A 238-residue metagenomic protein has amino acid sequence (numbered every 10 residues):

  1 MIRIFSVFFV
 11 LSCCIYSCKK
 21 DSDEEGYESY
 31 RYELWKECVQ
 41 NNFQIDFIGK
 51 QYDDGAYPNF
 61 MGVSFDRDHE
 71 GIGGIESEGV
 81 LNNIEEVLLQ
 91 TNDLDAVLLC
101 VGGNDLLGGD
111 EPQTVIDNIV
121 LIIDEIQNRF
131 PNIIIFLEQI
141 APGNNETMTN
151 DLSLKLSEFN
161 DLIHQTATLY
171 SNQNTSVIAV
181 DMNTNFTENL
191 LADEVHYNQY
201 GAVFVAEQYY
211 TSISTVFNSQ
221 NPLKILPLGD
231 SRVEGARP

Functional and structural regions predicted by a protein language model:
I4-C13: Sec-dependent N-terminal signal peptides
C14-E25, V216: Bacterial Sec-dependent N-terminal signal peptides
D23-D117, K224-P227, R232-P238: Conserved SGNH/GDSL esterase-like catalytic core that processes O-acyl groups on lipids and polysaccharides
G26, Y30, E76, V80-I84 (+6 more regions): Stable alpha-helical elements in mature extracytoplasmic
E33, E37-N41, E86-Q90, I122-R129 (+5 more regions): Structured segments of extracytoplasmic/periplasmic soluble domains in secreted or envelope-associated proteins
V80, L190-G229, G235-P238: Histidine-centered active-site loop/cap adjacent to the catalytic His in serine esterases/O-acetyl transfer systems
L98-N104, I123-E158, D181-N183: Active-site segments of SGNH/GDSL-like serine hydrolases that catalyze O-acetyl group transfer/hydrolysis on lipids
P142-M182, V195, Q199-V203: Substrate-gating cap/lid alpha-helix
